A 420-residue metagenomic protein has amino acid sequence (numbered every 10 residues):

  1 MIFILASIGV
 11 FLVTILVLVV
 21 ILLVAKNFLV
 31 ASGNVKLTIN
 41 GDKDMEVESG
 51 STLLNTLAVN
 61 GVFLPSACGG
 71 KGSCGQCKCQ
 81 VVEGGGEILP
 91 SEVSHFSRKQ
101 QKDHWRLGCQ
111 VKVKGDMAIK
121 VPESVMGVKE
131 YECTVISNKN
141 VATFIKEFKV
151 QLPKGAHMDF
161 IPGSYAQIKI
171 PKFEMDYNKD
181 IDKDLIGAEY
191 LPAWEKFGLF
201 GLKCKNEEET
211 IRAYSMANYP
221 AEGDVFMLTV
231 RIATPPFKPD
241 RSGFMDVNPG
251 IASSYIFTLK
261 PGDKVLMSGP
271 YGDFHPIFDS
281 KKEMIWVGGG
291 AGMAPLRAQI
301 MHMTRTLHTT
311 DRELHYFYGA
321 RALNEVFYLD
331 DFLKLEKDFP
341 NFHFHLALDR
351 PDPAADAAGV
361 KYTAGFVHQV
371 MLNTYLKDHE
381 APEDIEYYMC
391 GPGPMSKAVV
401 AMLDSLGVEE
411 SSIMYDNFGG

Functional and structural regions predicted by a protein language model:
I2-G70, V81-K102, R305, T310-G420: Reductase modules of NAD(P)H-dependent flavoproteins
V17-V24, F28, S94-Q151, A156 (+1 more regions): Fe-S ferredoxin-like electron-transfer domains and their immediately adjacent linker/connector regions across
S66-G75, G108-K112: Cysteine-centered iron-sulfur cluster-binding motifs in ferredoxin-type domains/subunits of redox enzymes
S124-C133, K205-R212, V326: Short coil-to-beta-strand transition motifs
I136-P261, R321, A347-P351: Ferredoxin-reductase
Y255, S268-K282: A short, basic/flexible loop-to-alpha-helix module at the beginning of a structural domain
